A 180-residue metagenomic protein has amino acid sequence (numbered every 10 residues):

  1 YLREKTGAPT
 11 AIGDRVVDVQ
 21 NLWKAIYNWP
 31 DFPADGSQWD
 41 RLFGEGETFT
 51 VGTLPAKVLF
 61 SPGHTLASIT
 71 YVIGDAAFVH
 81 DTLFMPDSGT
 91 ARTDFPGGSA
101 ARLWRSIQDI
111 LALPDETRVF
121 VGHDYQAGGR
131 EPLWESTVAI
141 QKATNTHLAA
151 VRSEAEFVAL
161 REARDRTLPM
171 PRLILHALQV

Functional and structural regions predicted by a protein language model:
Y1-G52, T144: Active-site HxH/HxHxD metal-binding segment of metal-dependent hydrolases
V17-D18, F84-M85, A127: Active-site micro-motifs of SAM-dependent methyltransferase domains
V19-Q20, V58, G129: Glycine/Thr-rich phosphate-binding loops of Rossmann-like dinucleotide-binding domains
L22-A25, A91, R130-E135: Short aromatic-enriched loop/helix-cap "lid" or pocket-rim segments at secondary-structure transitions that line
W29-Q38, F60-T65, A159-L175: Short secondary-structure transition/capping segments
F32-D124: Catalytic core of the metallo-beta-lactamase
G98, R105-R118, G122-V180: Accessory terminal helices/loops
